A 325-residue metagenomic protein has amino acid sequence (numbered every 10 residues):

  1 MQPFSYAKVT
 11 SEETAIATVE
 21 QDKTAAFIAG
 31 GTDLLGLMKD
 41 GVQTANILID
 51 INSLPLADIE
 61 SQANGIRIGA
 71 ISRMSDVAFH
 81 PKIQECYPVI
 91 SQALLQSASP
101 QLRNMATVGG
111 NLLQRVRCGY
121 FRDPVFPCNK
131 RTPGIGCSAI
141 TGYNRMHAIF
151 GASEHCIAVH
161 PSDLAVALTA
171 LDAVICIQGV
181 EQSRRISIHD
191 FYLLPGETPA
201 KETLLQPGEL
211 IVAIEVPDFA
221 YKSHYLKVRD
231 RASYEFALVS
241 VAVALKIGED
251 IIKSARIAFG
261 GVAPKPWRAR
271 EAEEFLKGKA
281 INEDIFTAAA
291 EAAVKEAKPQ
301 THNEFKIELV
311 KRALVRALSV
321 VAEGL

Functional and structural regions predicted by a protein language model:
M1-L325: C-terminal structural segment of proteins
